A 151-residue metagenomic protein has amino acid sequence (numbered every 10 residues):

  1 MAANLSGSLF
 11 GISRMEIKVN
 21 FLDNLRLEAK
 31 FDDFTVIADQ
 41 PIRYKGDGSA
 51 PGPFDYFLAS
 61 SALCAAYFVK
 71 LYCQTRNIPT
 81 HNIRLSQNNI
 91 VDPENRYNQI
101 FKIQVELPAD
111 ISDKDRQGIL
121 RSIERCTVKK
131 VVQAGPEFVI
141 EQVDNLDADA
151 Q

Functional and structural regions predicted by a protein language model:
L5-A59, K70-Q151: Extended beta-strand/beta-hairpin segments
S61-A65: Alpha-helical metal-binding/catalytic segments enriched in His/Glu/Asp
